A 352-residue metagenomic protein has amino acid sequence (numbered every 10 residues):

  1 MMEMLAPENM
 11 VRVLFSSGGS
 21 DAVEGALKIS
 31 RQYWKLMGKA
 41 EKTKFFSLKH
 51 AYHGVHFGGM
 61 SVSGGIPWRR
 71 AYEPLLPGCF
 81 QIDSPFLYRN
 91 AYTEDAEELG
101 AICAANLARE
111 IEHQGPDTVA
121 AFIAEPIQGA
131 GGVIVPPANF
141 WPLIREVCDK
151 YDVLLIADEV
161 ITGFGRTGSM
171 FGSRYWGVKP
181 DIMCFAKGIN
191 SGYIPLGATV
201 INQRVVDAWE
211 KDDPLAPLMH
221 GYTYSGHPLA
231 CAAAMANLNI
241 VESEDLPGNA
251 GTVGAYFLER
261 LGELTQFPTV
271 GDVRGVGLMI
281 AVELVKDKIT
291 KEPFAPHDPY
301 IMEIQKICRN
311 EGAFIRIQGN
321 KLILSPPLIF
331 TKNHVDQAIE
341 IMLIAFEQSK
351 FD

Functional and structural regions predicted by a protein language model:
M1-D352: Conserved N-terminal phosphate-binding loop of PLP-dependent enzymes in the Aspartate aminotransferase
